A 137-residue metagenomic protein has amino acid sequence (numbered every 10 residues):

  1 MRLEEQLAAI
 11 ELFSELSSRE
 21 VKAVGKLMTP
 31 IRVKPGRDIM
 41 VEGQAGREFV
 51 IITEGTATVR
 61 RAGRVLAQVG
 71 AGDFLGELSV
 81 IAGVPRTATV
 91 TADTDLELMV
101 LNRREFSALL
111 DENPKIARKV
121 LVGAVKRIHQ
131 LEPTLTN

Functional and structural regions predicted by a protein language model:
M1-N137: Cytosolic regulatory regions built on CNB/CRP/Popeye-like sensor folds
